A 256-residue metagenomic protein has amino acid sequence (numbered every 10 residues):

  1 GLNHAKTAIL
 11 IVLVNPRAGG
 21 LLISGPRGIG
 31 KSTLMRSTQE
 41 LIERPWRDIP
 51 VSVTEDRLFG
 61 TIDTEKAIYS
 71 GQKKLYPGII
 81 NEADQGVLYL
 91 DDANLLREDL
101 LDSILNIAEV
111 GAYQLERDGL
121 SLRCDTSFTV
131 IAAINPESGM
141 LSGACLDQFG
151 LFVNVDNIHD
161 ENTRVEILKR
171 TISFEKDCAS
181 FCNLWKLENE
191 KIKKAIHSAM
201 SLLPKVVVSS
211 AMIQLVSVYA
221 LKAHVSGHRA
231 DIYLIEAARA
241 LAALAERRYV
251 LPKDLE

Functional and structural regions predicted by a protein language model:
G1-S24, A238: Pre-Walker A (pre-P-loop) alpha-helix and adjacent loop at the N terminus of AAA/AAA+ ATPase modules, a conserved
L10-L13, A67-L88: Conserved alpha-helical scaffold flanking the Walker A/P-loop in AAA+ ATPase domains
L13-V51: Walker A/P-loop
L34, T54-E55, N81-A108, L141-Q148 (+1 more regions): Conserved AAA+/SF3 P-loop NTPase catalytic/coupling segment centered on the Walker-B
L41-A67: AAA+/P-loop NTPase substrate/partner-engagement loops
K74-D84, L115-A133, D147: AAA+/SF3 P-loop NTPase mechanochemical coupling elements
L101, I131, H159-E256: Basic, amphipathic alpha-helical bundle interface domains used for macromolecular binding and assembly
L101-L122: Conserved catalytic/switch belt of AAA+ P-loop NTPases
